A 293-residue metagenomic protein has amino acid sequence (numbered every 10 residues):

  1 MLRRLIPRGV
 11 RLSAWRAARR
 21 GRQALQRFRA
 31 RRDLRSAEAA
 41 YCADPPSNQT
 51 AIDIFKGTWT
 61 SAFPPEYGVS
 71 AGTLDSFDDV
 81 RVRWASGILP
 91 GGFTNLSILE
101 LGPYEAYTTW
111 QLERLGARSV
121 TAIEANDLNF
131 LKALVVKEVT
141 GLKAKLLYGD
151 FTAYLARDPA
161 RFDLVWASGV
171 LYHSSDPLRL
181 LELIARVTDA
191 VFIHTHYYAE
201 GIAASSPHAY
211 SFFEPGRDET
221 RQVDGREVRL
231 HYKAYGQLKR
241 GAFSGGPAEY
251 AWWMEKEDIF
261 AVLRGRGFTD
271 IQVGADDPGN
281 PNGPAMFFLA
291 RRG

Functional and structural regions predicted by a protein language model:
M1-T50: Membrane-proximal basic amphipathic "stem/tether" segments
D75-T94: Conserved alpha-helix/loop element of class I SAM-dependent methyltransferases that forms part of the SAM/SAH-binding
N95-Y104: Conserved class I S-adenosyl-L-methionine
E105-G116: Conserved SAM-binding loop of SAM-dependent methyltransferases across substrates and taxa, primarily the Class I
R118-I123: Short beta-strand element of Class I
N126: Conserved SAM/SAH-binding beta-strand->alpha-helix loop
G141-F151: Conserved SAM-binding strand-loop segment of SAM-dependent methyltransferases
W166-A167, S175-F288: S-adenosyl-L-methionine-dependent methyltransferase catalytic module, highlighting the catalytic core
